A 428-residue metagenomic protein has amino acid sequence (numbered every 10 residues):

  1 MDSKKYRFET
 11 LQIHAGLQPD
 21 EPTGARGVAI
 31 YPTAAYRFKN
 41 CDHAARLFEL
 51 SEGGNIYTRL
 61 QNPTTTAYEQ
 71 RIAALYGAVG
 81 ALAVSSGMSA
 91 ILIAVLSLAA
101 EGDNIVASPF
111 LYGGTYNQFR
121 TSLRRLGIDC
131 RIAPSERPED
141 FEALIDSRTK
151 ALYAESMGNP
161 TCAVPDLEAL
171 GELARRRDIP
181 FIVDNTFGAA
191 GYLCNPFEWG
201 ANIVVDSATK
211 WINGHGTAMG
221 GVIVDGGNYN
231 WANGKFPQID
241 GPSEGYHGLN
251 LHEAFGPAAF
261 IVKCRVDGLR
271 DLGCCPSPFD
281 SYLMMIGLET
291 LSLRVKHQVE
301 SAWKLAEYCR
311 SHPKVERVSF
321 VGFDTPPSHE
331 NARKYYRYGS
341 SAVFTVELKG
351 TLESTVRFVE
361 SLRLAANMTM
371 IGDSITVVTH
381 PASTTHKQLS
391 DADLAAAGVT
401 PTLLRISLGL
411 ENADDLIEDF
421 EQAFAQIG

Functional and structural regions predicted by a protein language model:
D2-K4, Q12-E21, G80-S311: Conserved PLP-enzyme active-site core in the AAT-like
D2-N62, Q70: N-terminal "arm"/small-domain region of PLP-dependent enzymes with the aminotransferase-like
L11, V28, A34, I179 (+7 more regions): Structural beta-strand/beta-sheet cores of well-ordered domains, especially the beta-sheet scaffolds that support
R37-C41, N230-W231, L291, T351-S354 (+2 more regions): Short, acidic Gly/Pro/Ser/Thr-rich loop/turn segments
N40-L92, G114-S122: Conserved N-terminal alpha-helix of the aminotransferase class I/II PLP-enzyme fold
R120-T121, D129-R131, S147, R294 (+2 more regions): PLP-dependent enzyme catalytic core of the Aspartate aminotransferase-like
V224, T345-E347, S407-G409: Short hydrophobic/aromatic beta-strand micro-patches that form the beta-sheet surface supporting nucleotide- or nucleic
L272-C275, D280-S281, I286, T290 (+4 more regions): Conserved small-domain helix->loop->beta segment predominantly found in fold-type I
